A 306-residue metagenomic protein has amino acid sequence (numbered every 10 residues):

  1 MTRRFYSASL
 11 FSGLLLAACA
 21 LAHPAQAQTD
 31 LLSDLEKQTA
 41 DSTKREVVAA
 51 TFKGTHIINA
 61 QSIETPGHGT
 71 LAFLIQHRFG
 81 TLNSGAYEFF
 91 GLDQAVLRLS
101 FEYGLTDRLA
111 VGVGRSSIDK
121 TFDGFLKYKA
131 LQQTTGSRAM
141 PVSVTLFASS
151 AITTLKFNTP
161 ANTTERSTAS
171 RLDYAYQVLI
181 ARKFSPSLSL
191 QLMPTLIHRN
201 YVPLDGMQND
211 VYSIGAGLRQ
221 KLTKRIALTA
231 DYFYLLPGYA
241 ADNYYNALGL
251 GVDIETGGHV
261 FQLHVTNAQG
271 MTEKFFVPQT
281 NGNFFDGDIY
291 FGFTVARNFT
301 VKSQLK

Functional and structural regions predicted by a protein language model:
M1-T2, A27: Initiator methionine at the very start of the polypeptide chain
T2-G13: Bacterial N-terminal signal peptides that target proteins for export
S9, G217, K221-Y234, G238-N243 (+2 more regions): A compositional/structural signature marking long, glycine- and acidic/polar-rich segments with frequent tryptophans
L15-L21: Hydrophobic membrane-targeting signal helices
L21-A27: Sec/Tat signal peptide C-region and signal peptidase I cleavage site
Q28-E165, L172-Y176, A181-L192, L196-N200 (+2 more regions): Transmembrane beta-barrel domains of Gram-negative outer membranes and organellar outer membranes
E165-T168, L172, F184, G206-D210 (+2 more regions): Alpha-helix N-cap/loop-to-helix boundary motif
S187-L188, L192-Y234: A mid-sequence, solvent-exposed acidic-amphipathic segment
